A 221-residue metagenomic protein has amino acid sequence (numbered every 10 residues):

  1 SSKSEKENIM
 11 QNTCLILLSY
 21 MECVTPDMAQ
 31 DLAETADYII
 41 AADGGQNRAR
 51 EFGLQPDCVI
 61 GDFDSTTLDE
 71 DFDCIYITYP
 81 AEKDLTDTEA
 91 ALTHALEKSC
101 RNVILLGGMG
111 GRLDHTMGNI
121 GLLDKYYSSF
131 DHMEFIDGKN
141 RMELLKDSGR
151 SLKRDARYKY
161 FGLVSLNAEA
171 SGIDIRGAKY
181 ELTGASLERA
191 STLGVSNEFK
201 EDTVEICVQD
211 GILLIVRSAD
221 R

Functional and structural regions predicted by a protein language model:
S1-I9: Short, Lys/Arg-enriched N-terminal segments with co-localized hydrophobic residues within the first ~10-30 amino acids
M10-E70: N-terminal beta-strand-loop-alpha-helix module at the start of alpha/beta ligand-binding or catalytic domains
A36, P56, D73-C74, C100 (+1 more regions): Short, well-ordered alpha-helix to beta-strand connector turns
Y76-K98: Short phosphate-binding loop-to-helix
D114-D124: Short Gly/Thr/Asp-enriched flexible loops that form oxyanion-binding sites at enzyme active sites
Y127-R141: Short, acidic/small-residue loops that bind anionic groups at enzyme active sites
N140, L145-R221: Long, charged alpha-helical interface segments
